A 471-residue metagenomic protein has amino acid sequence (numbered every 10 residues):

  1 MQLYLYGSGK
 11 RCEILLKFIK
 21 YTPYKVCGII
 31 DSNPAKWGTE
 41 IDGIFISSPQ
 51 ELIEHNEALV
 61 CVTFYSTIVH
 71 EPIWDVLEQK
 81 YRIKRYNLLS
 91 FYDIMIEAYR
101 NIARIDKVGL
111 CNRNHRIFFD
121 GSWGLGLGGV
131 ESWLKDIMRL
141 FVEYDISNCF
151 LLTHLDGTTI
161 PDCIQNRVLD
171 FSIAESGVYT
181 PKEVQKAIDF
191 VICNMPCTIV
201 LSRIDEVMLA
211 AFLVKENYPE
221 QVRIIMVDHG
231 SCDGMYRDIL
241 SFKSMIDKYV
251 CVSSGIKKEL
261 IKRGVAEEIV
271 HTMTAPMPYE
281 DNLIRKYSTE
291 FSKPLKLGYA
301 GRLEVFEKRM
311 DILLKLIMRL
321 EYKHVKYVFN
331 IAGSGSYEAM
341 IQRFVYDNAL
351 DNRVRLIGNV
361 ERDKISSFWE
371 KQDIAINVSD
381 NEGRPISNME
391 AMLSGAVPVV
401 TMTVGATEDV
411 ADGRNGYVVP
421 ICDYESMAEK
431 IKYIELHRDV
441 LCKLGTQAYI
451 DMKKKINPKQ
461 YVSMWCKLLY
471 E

Functional and structural regions predicted by a protein language model:
N114-D120, T289-K308, L314-I317, N330: Conserved donor-binding/catalytic core segment of Leloir-type glycosyltransferases
G128-D136, L295, E304-R319, S336-Q342 (+1 more regions): A conserved mid-protein helix/loop that constitutes part of the nucleotide-sugar donor-binding site
L152, V397-V400: Short hydrophobic beta-strand element within catalytic cores of glycosyltransferases and related nucleotide-activated
L201-V207: Short His-centered aromatic/hydrophobic patch
Q342-V360: Nucleotide-activated donor-binding/catalytic signature segment of Leloir-type glycosyltransferases, i.e., the conserved
N359-V360, S367-Q372: Short alpha-helical donor nucleotide-sugar binding micro-motif in glycosyltransferases
D380: Aromatic "clamp/platform" in nucleotide-sugar-dependent glycosyltransferases that forms part of the donor/acceptor
D412-G413, Y417-Y424, Y433-R438: Conserved acidic donor-binding segment of nucleotide-sugar-dependent glycosyltransferases
